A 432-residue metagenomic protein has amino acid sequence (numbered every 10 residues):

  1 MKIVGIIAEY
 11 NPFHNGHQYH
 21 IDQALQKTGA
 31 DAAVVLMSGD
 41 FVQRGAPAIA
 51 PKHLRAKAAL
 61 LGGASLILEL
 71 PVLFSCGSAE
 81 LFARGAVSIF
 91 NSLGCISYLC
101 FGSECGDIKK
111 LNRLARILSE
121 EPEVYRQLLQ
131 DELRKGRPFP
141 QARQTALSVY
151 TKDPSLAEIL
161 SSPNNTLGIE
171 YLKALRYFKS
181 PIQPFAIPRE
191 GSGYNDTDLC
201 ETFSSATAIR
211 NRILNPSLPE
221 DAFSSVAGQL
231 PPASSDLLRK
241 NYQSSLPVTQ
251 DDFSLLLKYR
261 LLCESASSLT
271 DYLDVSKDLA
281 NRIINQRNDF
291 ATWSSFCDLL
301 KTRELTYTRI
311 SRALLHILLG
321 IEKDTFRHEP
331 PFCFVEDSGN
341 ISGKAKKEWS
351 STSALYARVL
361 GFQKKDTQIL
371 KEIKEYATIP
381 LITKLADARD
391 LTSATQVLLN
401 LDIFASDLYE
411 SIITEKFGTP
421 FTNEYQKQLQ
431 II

Functional and structural regions predicted by a protein language model:
M1-R55: N-terminal catalytic cores of NTP/NDP-binding nucleotidyl/phosphoryl-transfer enzymes
A8, V42-Q43, A59, L73-F74 (+1 more regions): Short, contiguous strand/loop micro-motifs
L25, A56-L60, K173, R210: Class I S-adenosyl-L-methionine
L25-Q26, L60, V87, N91-S92: Non-catalytic positions within long, well-ordered alpha-helices that form the structural scaffold/packing of enzyme
T28-A30, A64, C95-I96: Short, high-confidence coil segments that cap the C-terminus of an alpha-helix and link into the following beta-strand
I49-H53, L61, C76-R84: Generic alpha-helical scaffold signal
A56-P71: A glycine-rich helix N-cap at a beta->alpha junction
E69-I432: Active-site cores that bind ATP or allylic diphosphates and position pyrophosphate for catalysis
